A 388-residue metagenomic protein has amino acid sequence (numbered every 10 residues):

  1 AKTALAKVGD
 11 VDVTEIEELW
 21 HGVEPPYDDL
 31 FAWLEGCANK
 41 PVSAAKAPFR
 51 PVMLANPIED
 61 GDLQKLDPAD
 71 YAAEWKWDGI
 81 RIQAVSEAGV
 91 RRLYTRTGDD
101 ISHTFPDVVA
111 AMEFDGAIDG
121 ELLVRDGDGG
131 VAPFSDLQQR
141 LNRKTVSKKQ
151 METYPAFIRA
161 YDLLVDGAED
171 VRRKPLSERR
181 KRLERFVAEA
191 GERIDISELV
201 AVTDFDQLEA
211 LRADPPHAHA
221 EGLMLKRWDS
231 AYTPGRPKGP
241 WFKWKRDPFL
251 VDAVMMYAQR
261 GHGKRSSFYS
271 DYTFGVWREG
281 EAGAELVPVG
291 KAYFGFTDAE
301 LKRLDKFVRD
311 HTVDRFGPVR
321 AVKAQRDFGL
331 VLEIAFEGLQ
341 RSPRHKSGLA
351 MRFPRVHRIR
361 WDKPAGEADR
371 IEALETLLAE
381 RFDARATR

Functional and structural regions predicted by a protein language model:
A1-L163, G167-R172, L176-S177, K181-A201 (+5 more regions): N-terminal nucleic-acid-engaging modules of covalent nucleotidyltransferase systems
P51-T97, K148, V187-A188, E192-D314 (+2 more regions): Nucleic-acid 5′ end/cap handling module spanning
I118, A156, G329-L330, P354: Short glycine-/polar-rich loops that comprise or flank the Walker A/P-loop and associated switch/sensor motifs
G120-D136, L301-F336: Surface-exposed, charged, gly/pro-rich loop-and-adjacent secondary-structure segments at domain edges
